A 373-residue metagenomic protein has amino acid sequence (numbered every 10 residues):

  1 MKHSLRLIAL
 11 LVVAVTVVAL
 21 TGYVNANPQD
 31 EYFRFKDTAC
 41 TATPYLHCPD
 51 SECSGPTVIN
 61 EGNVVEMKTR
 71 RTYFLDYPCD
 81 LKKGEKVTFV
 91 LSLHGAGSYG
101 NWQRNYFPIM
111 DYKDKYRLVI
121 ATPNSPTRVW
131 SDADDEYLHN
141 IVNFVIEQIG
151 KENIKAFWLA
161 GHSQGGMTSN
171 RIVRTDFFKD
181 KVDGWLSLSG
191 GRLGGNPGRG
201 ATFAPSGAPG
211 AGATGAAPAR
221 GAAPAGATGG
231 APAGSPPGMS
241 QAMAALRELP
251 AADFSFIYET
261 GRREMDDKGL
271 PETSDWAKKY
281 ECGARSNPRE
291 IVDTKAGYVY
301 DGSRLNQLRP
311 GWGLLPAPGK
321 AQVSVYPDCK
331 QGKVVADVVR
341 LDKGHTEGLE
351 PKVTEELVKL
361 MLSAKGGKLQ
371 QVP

Functional and structural regions predicted by a protein language model:
L11-A19: Bacterial N-terminal signal peptides
G22-F89, E136, K155-T175, K181-L186 (+8 more regions): A domain-start/cap signature at the N-terminus of enzymes
L81-W130, G194-G195, D266: Short substrate-entry loop that stabilizes the transition state in hydrolases
V129-G150, R171: Alpha/beta-hydrolase active-site loop
L249-F256, Q331-V335: Short, proline-enriched alpha-helix->beta-strand connector loops that line the catalytic pocket of alpha/beta-hydrolase
Y258-T260: Short beta-strand/loop motif that positions the catalytic acidic residue of the alpha/beta-hydrolase fold
R262-D267, H345-E347: Acidic catalytic loop of the alpha/beta-hydrolase fold
